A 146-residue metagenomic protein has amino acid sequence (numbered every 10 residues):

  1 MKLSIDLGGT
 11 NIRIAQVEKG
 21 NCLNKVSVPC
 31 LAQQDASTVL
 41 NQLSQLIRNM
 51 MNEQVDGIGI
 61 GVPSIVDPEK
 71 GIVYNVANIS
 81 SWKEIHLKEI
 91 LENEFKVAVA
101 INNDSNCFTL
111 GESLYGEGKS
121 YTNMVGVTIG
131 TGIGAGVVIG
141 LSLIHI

Functional and structural regions predicted by a protein language model:
M1-G20, G126-G140: Gly/Thr-rich phosphate-binding beta-strand-loop-beta motif of the actin/hexokinase/Hsp70
G8, G61-V62, N75, I129: A secondary-structure boundary/capping signal
E18, V62-S64: Short, small-residue-rich loop/turn micro-motifs
L23-K25, Y74: A structural motif specific to WD40 beta-propellers
A32, A36-S44, R48, D56-I58 (+1 more regions): Glycine-rich phosphate-binding loop and adjoining helix at the ATP-binding site of ATP-dependent phosphoryl-transfer
E53: Active-site charged/polar residues at nucleotide-handling catalytic sites that mediate phosphoryl, nucleotidyl
I144-I146: Conserved small/polar residues in nucleotide/adenosyl-binding loops
